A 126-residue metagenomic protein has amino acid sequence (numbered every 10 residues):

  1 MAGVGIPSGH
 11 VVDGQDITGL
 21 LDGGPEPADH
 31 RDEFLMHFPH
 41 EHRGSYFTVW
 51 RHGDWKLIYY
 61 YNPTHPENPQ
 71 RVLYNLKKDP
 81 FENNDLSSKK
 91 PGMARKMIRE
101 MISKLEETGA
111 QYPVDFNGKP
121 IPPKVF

Functional and structural regions predicted by a protein language model:
A2-L76, F126: C-terminal cap/loop subdomain of S1 sulfatases and analogous C-terminal strand-loop tails that border
H52, N62-P63, E67-Q70, L76-F126: Long, internal low-complexity/basic segments
